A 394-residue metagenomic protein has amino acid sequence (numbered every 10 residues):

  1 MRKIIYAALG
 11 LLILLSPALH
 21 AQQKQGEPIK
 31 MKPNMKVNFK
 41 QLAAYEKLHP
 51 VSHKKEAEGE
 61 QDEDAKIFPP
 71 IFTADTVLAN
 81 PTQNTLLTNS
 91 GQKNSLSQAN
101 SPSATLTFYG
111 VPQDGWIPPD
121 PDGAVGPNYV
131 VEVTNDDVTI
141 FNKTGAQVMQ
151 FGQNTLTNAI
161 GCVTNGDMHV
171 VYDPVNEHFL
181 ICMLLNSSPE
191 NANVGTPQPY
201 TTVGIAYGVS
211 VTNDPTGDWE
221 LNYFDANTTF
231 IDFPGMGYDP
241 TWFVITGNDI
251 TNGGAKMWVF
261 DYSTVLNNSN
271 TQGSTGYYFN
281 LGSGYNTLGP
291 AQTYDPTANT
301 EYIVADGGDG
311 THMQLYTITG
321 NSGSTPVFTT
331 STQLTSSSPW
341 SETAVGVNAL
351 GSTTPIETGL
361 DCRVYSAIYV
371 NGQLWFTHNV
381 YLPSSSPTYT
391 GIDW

Functional and structural regions predicted by a protein language model:
M1-Q25: Bacterial Sec-dependent N-terminal signal peptides
Q22-W394: C-terminal PAP-associated
